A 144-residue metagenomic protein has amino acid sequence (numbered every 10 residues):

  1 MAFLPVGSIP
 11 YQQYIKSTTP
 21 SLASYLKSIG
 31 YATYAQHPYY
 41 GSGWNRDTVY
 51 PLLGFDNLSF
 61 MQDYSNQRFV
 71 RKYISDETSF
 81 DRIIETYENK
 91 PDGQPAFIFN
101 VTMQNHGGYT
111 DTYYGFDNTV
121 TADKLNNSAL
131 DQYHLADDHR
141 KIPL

Functional and structural regions predicted by a protein language model:
M1-L144: Solvent-exposed soluble domains appended to multi-pass membrane proteins
